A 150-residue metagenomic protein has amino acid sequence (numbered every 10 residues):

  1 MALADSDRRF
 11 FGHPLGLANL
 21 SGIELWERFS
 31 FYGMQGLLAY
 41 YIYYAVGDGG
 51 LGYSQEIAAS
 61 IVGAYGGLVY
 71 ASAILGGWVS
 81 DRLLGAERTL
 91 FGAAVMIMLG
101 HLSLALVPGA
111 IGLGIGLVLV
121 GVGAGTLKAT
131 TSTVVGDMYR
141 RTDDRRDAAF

Functional and structural regions predicted by a protein language model:
M1-Y32: Cytosolic juxtamembrane N-terminal segment immediately preceding the first transmembrane helix of multi-pass
L17, Q55-E56, R141-F150: Loop-to-transmembrane helix entry/capping segments in MFS-fold secondary transporters and related SLC/MFSD carriers
L25, G100, I111-L127: Hydrophobic core of transmembrane alpha-helices in multi-pass small-molecule transporters, especially MFS/SLC-type
G36-A59: Short amphipathic helix-loop junctions that connect adjacent transmembrane helices in Major Facilitator Superfamily/SLC
A59-S80, K128: Central cavity-lining transmembrane alpha-helices of secondary-active solute carriers, predominantly the Major
R82-A94, T142-R146: Cytoplasmic membrane-interface "Motif A"-like loop-to-helix N-cap segments of 12-TM Major Facilitator Superfamily
G92-L113: C-terminal ends and interior cores of transmembrane alpha-helices in multi-pass membrane transporters/permeases
T126-R140: Intracellular juxtamembrane helix-capping segments at the cytosolic ends of symmetry-related transmembrane helices
